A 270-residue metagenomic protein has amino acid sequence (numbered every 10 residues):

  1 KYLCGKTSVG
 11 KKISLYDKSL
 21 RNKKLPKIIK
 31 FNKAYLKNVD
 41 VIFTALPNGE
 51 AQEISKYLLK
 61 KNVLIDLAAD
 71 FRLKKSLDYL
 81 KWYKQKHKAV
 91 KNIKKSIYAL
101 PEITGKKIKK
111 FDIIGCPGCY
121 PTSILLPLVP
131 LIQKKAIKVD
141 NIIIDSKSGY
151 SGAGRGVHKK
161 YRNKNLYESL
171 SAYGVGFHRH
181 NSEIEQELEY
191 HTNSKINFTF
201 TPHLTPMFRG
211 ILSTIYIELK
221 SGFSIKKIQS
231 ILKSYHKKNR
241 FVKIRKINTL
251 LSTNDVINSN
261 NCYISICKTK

Functional and structural regions predicted by a protein language model:
K1-V175, D255, C267-T269: N-terminal Rossmann-like NAD(P) cofactor-binding subdomain of oxidoreductases, focused on the glycine-rich
K60, K107, K135, H191-I196 (+1 more regions): Short, glycine- and charge-enriched coil/turn segments that flank and shape catalytic ligand pockets
K95, T122-L126, V175-E183, F223 (+2 more regions): Conserved active-site and cofactor/substrate-binding residues in soluble primary-metabolism enzymes
S123-I124, S151-R155, M207-I211, F223-I225: Short acidic/glycine-rich loop or secondary-structure boundary segments that cap or lie
L125-I132, N181-E185, Q229, K233 (+1 more regions): Predominant activation on well-ordered alpha-helical scaffold segments within soluble catalytic domains
Q133-I137, H178, Q186-N193, K220-S221 (+3 more regions): Generic secondary-structure signature for well-ordered alpha-helical cores
F177-F208, L212-T214: Oxyanion-binding "anion nests"
S213-K270: C-terminal active-site/capping subdomain that shapes the small-molecule cofactor and substrate pocket of enzyme
